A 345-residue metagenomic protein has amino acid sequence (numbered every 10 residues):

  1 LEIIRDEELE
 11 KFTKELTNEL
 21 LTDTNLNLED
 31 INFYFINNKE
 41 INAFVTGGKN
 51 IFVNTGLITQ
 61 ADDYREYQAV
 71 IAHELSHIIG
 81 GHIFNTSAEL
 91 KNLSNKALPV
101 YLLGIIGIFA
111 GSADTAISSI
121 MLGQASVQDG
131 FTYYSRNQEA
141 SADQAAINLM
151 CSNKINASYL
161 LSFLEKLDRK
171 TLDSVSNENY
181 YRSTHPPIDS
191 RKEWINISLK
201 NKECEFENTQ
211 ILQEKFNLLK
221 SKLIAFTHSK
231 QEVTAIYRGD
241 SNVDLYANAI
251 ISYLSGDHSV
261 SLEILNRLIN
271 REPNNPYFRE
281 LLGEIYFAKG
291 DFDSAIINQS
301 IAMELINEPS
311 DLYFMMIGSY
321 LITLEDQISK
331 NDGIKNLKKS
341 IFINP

Functional and structural regions predicted by a protein language model:
L1-E7, K11, F33, Q128-G130 (+2 more regions): Extracytoplasmic and endomembrane cell-envelope/extracellular-matrix remodeling and assembly machinery
E29-N32, A88-K91, N95, I117-S119 (+1 more regions): Acidic/histidine metal-binding catalytic segments
F35-K49: Catalytic zinc-binding patch centered on the HExxH motif and its immediate surroundings that defines zinc-dependent
V53, A69-H77, G81-H82, A142: Active-site recognition of the HExxH zinc-binding catalytic motif
T55-A69, Y134: Short pre-active-site segment immediately N-terminal to the catalytic Zn-binding motif
R65, L75-N92, A110: Catalytic Zn2+-binding segment of zinc metalloproteases
G80, Y253, F287, L321-L324: Specific register positions within alpha-helical solenoid repeats of the TPR/Sel1-like families, i.e., one
N95-D114, S118-G130: Membrane-active amphipathic alpha-helices enriched in small hydrophobic residues
